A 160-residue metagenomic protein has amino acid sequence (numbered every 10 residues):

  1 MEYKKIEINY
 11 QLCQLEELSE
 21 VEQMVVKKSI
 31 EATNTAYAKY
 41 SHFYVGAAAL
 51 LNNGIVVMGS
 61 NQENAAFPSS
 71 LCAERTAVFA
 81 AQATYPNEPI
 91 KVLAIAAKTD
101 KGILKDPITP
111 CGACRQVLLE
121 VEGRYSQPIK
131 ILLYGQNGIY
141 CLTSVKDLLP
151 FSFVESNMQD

Functional and structural regions predicted by a protein language model:
M1-K27, K101-I103: Short, compositionally biased leader-like segments
K27-N34: Short Pro/Gly-enriched beta-strand edge/turn motifs at strand-loop
A38-S41: Short loop/turn motifs at secondary-structure junctions and domain boundaries
Y44-L51: Short beta-strand scaffold segments in enzyme catalytic cores
M58-M158: Zn2+-dependent cytidine deaminase-like catalytic core
